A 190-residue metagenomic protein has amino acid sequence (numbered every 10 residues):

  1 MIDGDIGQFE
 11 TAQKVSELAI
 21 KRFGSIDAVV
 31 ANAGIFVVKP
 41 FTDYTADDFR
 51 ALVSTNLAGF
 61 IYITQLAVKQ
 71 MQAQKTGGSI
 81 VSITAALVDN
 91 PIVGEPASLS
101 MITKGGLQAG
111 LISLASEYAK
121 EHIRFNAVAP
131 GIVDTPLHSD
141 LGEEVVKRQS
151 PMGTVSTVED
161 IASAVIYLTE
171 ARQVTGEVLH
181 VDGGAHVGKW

Functional and structural regions predicted by a protein language model:
G4-K14, A46, E159-D160: The beta1-alpha1 cofactor-binding region of Rossmann-like NAD(H)/NADP(H)-dependent oxidoreductases
S25-D27, M71-A86, K120-I123, E177: Active-site loop of short-chain dehydrogenase/reductase
N32-V37, G184: Conserved NAD(P)H cofactor-binding loop of Rossmann-fold oxidoreductase domains
P40-F41, D48-V53, V146: Substrate-binding pocket helix/loop in short-chain dehydrogenase/reductase
T64-Q65, I112: A short, exposed helix-loop element centered on a Lys and neighboring polar residues
V81-G106, L111-K120: Catalytic loop of short-chain dehydrogenase/reductase
I123, V158-V181, H186: C-terminal substrate-recognition "lid" of short-chain dehydrogenase/reductases
